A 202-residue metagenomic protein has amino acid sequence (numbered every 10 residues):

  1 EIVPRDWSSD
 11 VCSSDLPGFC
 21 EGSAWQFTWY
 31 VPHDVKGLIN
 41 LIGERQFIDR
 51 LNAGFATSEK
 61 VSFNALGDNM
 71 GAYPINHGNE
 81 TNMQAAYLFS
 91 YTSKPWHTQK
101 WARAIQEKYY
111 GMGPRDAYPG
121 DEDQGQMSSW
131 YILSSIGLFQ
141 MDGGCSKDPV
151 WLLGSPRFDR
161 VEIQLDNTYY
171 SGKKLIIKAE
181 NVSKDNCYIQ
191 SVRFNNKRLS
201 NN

Functional and structural regions predicted by a protein language model:
E1, S23, Y73, G120: Conserved short-loop catalytic and cofactor-binding motifs
E1-V11: Single conserved hydrophobic/aromatic residue that forms the stacking wall/gate of nucleotide- or nucleobase-binding
E1-V3, T28, V182: Short, flexible, glycine/charge-rich loop motifs used to bind or transfer phosphoryl groups or to couple energy/partner
S9-I42, I75-N76: Extended ligand-binding clefts on enzyme/binding-domain cores
D10, L41, R45, N52-F63 (+2 more regions): Non-catalytic C-terminal accessory modules of carbohydrate-active enzymes
C12-E21, P32, A65-M70, T81-N82 (+1 more regions): Flexible glycine/proline-enriched surface loops and loop-helix/loop-strand junctions
H33, F47-R50: N-terminal hydrophobic targeting segments
